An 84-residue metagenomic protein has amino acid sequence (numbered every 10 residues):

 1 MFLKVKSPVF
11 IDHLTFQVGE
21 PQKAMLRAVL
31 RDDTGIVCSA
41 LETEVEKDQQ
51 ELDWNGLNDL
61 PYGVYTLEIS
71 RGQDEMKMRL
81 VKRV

Functional and structural regions predicted by a protein language model:
M1-L3, V37-A40, E51-D53: Short structured motifs
M1-Q17, T66-V84: C-terminal tail/sorting-segment detector
E20-M25: Short proline/glycine-enriched turn/loop motifs at strand-loop junctions of beta-rich domains
L26-A28, M78: Short beta-strand elements bearing conserved aromatic residues within extracellular beta-rich modules
V29-R31, S70: Core beta-strand residues in small-molecule sensory/regulatory alpha/beta domains
R31-C38, Y65: Short, glycine-anchored, charge-dense loop/turn motifs used at functional sites
A40-E42, M78: Residue-level detector of high-confidence beta-strand sites
E44-R71: Short, surface-exposed loop/turn motifs with a glycine/proline- and acidic-biased composition
